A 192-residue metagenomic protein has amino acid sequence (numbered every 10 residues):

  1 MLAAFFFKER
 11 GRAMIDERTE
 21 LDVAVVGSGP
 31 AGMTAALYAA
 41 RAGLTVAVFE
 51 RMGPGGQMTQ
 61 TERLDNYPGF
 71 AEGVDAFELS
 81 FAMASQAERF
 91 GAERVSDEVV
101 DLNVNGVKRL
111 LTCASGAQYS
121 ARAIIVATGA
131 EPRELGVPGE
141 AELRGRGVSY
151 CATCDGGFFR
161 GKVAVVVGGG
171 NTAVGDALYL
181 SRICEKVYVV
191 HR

Functional and structural regions predicted by a protein language model:
L2-V23, F81: Extreme N-terminal leader/targeting segments of oxidoreductases
F6-F7, N105-R109, G145-C151: Short gly/ser/thr-rich secondary-structure transition/capping motifs
I15-L21, V25-R51, R144, Y150-R192: Rossmann-like dinucleotide/flavin-binding elements
D16, T59-Q118: N-terminal Rossmann-like dinucleotide/flavin-binding domain of flavoprotein oxidoreductases that bind FAD/FMN
A24-V26, Q118-A130: Short hydrophobic core segments
A35, M58, V104, L135-V137 (+2 more regions): Short glycine-/acidic-enriched loop or helix-start segments at secondary-structure transitions that form or flank
I124, T128-C151: Glycine-rich beta-alpha-beta "Rossmann" dinucleotide-binding loop(s) and their flanking helix/strand
